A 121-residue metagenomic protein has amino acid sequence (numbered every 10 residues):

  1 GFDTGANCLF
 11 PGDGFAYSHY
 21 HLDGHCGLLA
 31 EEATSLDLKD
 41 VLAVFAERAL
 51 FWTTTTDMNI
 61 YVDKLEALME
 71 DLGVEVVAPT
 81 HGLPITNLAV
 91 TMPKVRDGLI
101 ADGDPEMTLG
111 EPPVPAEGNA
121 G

Functional and structural regions predicted by a protein language model:
F2-P79, P84-N87: Metallo-beta-lactamase
K64, T86-G121: C-terminal regulatory/interaction regions
